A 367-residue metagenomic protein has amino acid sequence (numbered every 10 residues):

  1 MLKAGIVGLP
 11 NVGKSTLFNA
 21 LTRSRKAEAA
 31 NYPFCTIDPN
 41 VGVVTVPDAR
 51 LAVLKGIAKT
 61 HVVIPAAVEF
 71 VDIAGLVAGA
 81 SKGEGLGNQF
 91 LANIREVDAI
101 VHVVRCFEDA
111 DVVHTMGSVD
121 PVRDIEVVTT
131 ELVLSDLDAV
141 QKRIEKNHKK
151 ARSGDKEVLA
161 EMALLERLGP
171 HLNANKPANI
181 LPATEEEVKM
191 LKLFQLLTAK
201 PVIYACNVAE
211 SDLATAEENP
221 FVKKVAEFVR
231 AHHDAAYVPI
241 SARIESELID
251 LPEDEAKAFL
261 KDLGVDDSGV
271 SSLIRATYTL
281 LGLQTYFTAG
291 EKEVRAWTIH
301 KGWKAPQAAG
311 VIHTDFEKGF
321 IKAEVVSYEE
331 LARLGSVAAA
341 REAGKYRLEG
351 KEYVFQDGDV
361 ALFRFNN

Functional and structural regions predicted by a protein language model:
M1-V113, Q141-K142, K146: Conserved G1/Walker A P-loop phosphate-binding module
L2-V7, V12, F18, Q141 (+2 more regions): C-terminal-of-GTPase-core extension/linker across diverse P-loop GTPases
T16, P33, E69, F107 (+5 more regions): Generic signal for short, ordered secondary-structure residues within or immediately flanking folded domains
L17, R23, P33-V41, A52 (+13 more regions): N-terminal, helix-rich and Lys/Arg-enriched segments in bacterial and organellar proteins
R25-P33, N40-G42, R50-V53, K82 (+9 more regions): Glycine-rich, flexible loop/turn motifs
F34, D48-L51, H61-F70, E84-D98 (+9 more regions): Amphipathic alpha-helical transducer elements in NTP-driven molecular machines
F34, P39-G42, A49-L51, G56-V62 (+15 more regions): Short capping/connector residues at structural and topological boundaries
G42-P47, A74-E84, R95-V158, H171-T184 (+1 more regions): Conserved Switch II/interswitch segment of TRAFAC-class P-loop GTPases
